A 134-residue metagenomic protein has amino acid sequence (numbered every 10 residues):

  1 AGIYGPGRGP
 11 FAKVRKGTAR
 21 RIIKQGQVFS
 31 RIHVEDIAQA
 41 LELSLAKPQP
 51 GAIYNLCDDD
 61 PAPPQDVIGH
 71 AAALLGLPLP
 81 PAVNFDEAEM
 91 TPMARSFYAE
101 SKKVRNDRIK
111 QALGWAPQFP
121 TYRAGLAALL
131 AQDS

Functional and structural regions predicted by a protein language model:
I3-K13, R21-L45, A52: Substrate-positioning beta->alpha
I32, A62, V104, P117-P120: Residue-level signal for the nucleotide or nucleotide-sugar donor/cofactor binding architecture
E35, Q65, D107, P120-R123: Residues in well-ordered alpha-helical elements
A38-A94: Mid/C-terminal beta-alpha module of Rossmann-like enzyme folds, strongest in SDR-family dehydrogenases/epimerases
G69, E89-A116: Conserved C-terminal active-site "lid" loop/helix of NAD(P)H-dependent oxidoreductases that clamps the redox cofactor
P120-S134: Amphipathic terminal alpha-helices
